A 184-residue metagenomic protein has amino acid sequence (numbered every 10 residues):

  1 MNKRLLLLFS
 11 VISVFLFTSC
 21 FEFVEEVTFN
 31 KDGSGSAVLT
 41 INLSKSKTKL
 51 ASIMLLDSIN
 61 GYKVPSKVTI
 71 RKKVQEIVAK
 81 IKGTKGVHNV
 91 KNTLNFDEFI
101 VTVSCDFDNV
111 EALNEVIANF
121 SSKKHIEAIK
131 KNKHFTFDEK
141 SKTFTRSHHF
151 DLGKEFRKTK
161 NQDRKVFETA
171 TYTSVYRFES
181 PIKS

Functional and structural regions predicted by a protein language model:
M1-L6: Positively charged n-region of N-terminal signal peptides that target proteins for export
L16-S19: C-terminal motif of bacterial Sec signal peptides marking the signal peptidase cleavage site
F21-G86: Start-of-domain marker
V78-S184: Mature, soluble, non-transmembrane domains
